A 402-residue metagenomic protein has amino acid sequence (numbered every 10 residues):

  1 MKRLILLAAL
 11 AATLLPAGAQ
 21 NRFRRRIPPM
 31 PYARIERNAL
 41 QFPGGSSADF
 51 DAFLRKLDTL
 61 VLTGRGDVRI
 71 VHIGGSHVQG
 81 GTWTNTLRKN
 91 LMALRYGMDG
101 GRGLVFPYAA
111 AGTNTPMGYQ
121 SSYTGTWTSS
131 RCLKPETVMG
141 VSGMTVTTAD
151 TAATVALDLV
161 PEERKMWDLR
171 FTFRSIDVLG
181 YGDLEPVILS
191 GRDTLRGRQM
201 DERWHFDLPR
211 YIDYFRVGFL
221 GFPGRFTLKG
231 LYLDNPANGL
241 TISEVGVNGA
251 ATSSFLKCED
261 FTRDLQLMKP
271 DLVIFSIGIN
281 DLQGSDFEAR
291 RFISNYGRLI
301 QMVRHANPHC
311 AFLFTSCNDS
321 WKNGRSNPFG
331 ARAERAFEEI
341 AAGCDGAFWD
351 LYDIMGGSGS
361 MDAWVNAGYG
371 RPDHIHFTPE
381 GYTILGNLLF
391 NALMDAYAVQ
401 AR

Functional and structural regions predicted by a protein language model:
M1-I27, A401-R402: Bacterial Sec-dependent N-terminal signal peptides
G18-D58: Sec-dependent signal peptide cleavage junction
G45-L60, F255-Q266, S294-M302, A331-R335: Alpha-helical scaffolding within the catalytic cores of extracellular/periplasmic polymer-degrading hydrolases
I70-G74: Short hydrophobic beta-strand that contains or immediately precedes a catalytic carboxylate
Q79-D177, Y181-D183, I188, R198-S294 (+1 more regions): Conserved SGNH/GDSL esterase-like catalytic core that processes O-acyl groups on lipids and polysaccharides
I274-N280, Q301-E334, D350: Active-site segments of SGNH/GDSL-like serine hydrolases that catalyze O-acetyl group transfer/hydrolysis on lipids
D319-R402: Catalytic His-Asp segment of secreted/periplasmic serine-dependent ester chemistry enzymes
